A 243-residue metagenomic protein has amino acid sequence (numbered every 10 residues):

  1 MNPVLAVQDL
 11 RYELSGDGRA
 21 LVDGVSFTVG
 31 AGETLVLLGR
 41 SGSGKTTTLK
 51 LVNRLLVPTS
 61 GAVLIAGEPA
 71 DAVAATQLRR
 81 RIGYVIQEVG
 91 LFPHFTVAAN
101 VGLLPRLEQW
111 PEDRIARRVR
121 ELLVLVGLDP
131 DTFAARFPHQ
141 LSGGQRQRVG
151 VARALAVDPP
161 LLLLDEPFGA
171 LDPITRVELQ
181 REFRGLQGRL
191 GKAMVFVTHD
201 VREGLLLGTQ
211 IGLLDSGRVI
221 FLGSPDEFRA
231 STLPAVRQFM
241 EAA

Functional and structural regions predicted by a protein language model:
N53: Helix-to-loop junction immediately C-terminal to a conserved catalytic motif
A70-G83, L107, E112-D113, F228-T232: ABC ATPase NBD coupling module
A98-R106, A116, R120: Short helical segment in ABC ATPase nucleotide-binding domains corresponding to the A-loop/adjacent helical element
D113-T132, G185: Conserved ABC ATPase "signature" region
H139, V157: Conserved signature/switch motifs of ABC ATPase nucleotide-binding domains
L162-D165: Catalytic Walker B motif of ABC-type/P-loop ATPase nucleotide-binding domains
R176-L190: Helical segment within the ABC ATPase nucleotide-binding domain
S216-G217: Conserved ABC ATPase "signature" C-loop
